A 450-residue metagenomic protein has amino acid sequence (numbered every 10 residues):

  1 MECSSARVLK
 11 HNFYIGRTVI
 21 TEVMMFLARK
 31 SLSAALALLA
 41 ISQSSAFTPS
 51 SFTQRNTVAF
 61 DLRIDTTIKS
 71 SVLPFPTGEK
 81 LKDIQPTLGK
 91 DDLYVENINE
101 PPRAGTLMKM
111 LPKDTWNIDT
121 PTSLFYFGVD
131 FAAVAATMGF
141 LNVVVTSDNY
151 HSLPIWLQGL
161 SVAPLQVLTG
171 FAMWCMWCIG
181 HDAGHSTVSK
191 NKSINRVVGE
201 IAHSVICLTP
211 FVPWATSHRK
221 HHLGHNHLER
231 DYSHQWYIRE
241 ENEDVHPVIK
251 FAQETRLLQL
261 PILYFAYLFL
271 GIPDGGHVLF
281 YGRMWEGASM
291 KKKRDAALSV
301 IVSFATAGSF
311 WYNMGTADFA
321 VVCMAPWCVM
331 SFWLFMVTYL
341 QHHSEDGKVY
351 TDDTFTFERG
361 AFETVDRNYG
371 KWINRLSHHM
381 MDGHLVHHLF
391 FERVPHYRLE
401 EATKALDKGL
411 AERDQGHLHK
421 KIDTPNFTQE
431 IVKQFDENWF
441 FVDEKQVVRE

Functional and structural regions predicted by a protein language model:
M25-T53: N-terminal chloroplast transit peptides
S42-P76: N-terminal chloroplast transit peptides
L62-G170, S204-A325, H396-E450: Non-catalytic, topology-defining segments of multipass membrane proteins
L168-G180, V212, L268-G276, C323-T351: Transmembrane alpha-helical segments that form the membrane-embedded catalytic/substrate-channel core of multi-pass
M173-K192, W214-L228, V337-E345, M381-E392: Acidic (Asp/Glu-rich) catalytic motifs at the cytosolic membrane interface
V188-I206, S233-K250, T351-G370: Juxtamembrane helix-capping/reentrant segments at transmembrane boundaries
S331, F335-I373, H419: Membrane-interfacial segments at transmembrane helix termini in multi-pass membrane proteins
